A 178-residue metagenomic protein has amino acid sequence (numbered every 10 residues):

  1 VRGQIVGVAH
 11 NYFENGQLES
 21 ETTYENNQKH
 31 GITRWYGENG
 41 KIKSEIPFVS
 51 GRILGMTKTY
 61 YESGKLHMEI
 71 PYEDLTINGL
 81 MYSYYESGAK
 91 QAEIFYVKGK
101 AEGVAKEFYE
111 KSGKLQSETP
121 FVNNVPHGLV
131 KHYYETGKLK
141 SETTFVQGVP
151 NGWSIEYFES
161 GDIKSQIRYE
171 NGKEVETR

Functional and structural regions predicted by a protein language model:
V1-R178: Glycine/tyrosine- and acidic-biased, solvent-exposed loop/turn segments at the edges of beta-strands
